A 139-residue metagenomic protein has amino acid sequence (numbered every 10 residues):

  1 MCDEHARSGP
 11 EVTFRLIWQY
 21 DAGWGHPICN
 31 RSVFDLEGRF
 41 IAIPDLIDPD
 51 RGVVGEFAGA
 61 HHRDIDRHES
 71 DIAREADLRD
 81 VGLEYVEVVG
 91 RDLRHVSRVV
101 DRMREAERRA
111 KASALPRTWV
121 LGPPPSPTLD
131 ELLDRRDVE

Functional and structural regions predicted by a protein language model:
M1-E139: Surface segments flanking catalytic/ligand-binding clefts of nucleic-acid enzymes
